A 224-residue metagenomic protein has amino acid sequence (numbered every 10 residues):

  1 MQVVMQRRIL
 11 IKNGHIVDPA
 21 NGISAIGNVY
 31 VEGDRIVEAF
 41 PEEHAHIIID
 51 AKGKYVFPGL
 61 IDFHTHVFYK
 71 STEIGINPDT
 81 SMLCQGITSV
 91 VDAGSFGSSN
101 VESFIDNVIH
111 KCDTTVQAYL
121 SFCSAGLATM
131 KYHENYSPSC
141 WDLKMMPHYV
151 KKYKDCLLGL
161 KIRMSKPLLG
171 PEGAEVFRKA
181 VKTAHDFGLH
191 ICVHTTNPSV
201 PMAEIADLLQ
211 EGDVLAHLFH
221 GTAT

Functional and structural regions predicted by a protein language model:
Q2-F57: Histidine-rich, glycine-flanked metal-binding segment
G14, V29, D34, G53 (+5 more regions): Divalent metal-coordination and catalytic microenvironments
A51-K111: Metal-associated gating/positioning segment near the N- to mid-region
G59-T65, V90-D92, V116-L120, L158-I162 (+2 more regions): Hydrophobic faces of well-ordered beta-strands that scaffold small-molecule active sites in alpha/beta enzyme cores
S71-T80, S139-V150, S199-I205: Short, acidic/polar
Q85-V91, S95-F96, K111-P138, K161-L168: Metal-cofactor-binding active-site regions of metalloenzymes
N107-K111, P147-D155, I205-Q210: Acidic (Asp/Glu)-rich catalytic clusters
M164-T224: Active-site core of metal-dependent hydrolases
